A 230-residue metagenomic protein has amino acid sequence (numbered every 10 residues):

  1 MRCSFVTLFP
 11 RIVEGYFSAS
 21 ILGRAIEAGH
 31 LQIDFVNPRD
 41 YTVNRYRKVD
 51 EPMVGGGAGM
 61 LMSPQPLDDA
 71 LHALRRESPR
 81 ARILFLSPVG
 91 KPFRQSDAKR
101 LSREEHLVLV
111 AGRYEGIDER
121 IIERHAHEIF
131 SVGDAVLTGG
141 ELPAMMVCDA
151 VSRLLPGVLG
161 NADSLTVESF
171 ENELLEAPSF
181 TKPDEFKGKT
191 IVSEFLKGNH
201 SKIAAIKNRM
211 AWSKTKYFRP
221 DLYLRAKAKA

Functional and structural regions predicted by a protein language model:
R2-D40: Glycine-rich, flexible N-terminal cofactor/catalytic loop recognition
S4-V6, D34-V36, L84, L107-V108 (+1 more regions): Hydrophobic/aromatic beta-strand patches that form the interior of the parallel beta-sheet core in alpha/beta enzyme
F9, G57, G112, N199: Conserved RecA-like P-loop NTPase ATPase core
T42-Y46, D50, V54-L67: A short aromatic-anchored loop/beta-hairpin motif
L61-R113, E119: S-adenosyl-L-methionine/SAH cofactor-binding core of RNA-modifying enzymes
I121-F170: Structured adenosyl-cofactor binding patch, chiefly the S-adenosyl-L-methionine
F170-A226: Long, charged alpha-helical interface segments
